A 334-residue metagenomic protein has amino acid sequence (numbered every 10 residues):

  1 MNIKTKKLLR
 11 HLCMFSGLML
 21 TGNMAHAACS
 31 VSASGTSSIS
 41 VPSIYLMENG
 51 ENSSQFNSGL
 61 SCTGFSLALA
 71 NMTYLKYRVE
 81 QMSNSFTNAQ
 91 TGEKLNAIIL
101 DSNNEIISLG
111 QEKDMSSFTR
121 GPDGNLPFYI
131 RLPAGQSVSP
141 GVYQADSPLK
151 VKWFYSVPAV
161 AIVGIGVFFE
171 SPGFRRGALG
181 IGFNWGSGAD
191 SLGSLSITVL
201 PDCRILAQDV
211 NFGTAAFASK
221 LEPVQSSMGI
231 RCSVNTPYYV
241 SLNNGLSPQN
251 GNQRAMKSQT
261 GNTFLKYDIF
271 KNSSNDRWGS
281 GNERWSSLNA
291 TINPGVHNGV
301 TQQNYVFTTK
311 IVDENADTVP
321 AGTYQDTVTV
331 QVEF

Functional and structural regions predicted by a protein language model:
N2-C13: Bacterial N-terminal signal peptides that target proteins for export
T21-M24: N-terminal signal peptide c-region/cleavage motif recognized by signal peptidases
H26-N84, Y129-Q144, P148-F264, T301-F334: N-terminal small/polar-rich segments of proteins
Q81-D123, G279: A surface-exposed loop-and-adjacent beta-strand signature within N-terminal beta-sandwich domains that mediate ligand
T87-S102, N252-D276: Surface patches in mature domains of proteins
M115-G124, F217, P294-T301: Short proline/glycine- and polar residue-rich coil/turn motifs
I269-N293, Q302-Q303: Outer membrane beta-barrel transmembrane domains
